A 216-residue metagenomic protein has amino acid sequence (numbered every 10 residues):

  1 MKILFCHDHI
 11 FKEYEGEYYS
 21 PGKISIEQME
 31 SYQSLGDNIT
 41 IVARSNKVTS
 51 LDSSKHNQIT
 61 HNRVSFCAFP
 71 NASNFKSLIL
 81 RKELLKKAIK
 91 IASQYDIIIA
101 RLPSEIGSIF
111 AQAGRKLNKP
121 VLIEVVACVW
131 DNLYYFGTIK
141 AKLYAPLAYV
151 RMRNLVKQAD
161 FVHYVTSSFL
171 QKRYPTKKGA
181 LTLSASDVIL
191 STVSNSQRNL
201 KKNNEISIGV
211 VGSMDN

Functional and structural regions predicted by a protein language model:
M1-S53, H61-V64: N-terminal subdomain of nucleotide-sugar transferases
K2-H7, R115-N132, V162-H163, A180-S186: Active-site proximal beta-strand in glycosyltransferases
L4, L200-N216: Conserved donor-binding/catalytic core segment of Leloir-type glycosyltransferases
K12-E15, N71-K76, E124-I139: A short, histidine- and acid-enriched strand-loop-helix "catalytic/donor-clamping" loop that lines the nucleotide-sugar
S20-I24, I79-L84, D131-R153, S194: Nucleotide-sugar donor phosphate/pyrophosphate-binding loop at the beta->alpha transition of glycosyltransferases
T49, I106-F110, L170-Q171: Short, well-ordered alpha-helical microsegments
A88-G107, K119-L122: Short N-terminal targeting/anchoring amphipathic segment
A141-S207: Donor nucleotide-sugar binding/catalytic pocket of nucleotide-sugar-dependent glycosyltransferases
